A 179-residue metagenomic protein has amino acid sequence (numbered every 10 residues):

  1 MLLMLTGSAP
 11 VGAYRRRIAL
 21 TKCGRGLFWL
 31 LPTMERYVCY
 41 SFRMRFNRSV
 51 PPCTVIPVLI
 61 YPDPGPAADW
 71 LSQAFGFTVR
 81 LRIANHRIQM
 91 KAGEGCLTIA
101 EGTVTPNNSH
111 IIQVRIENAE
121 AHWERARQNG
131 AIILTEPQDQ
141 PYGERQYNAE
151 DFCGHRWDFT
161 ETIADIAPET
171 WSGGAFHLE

Functional and structural regions predicted by a protein language model:
M1-P10: Extreme N-terminal basic, low-complexity initiation segments that serve as generic localization/processing leaders
L3, P32-T33, R43: Residue-level detector of intrinsically disordered terminal segments
A9-A13, A19, E35-V38: Acidic, Ala/Val/Gly-enriched low-complexity intrinsically disordered segments
R36-D69, C96, H110-I112, T160-E179: N-terminal beta-strand motif that seeds the catalytic metal site of vicinal oxygen chelate
D63-P66, I112-R156, I163: Vicinal oxygen chelate
Q73-R80, G130-I132: Conserved acetyl-CoA-binding loop of GNAT-fold acetyltransferases
T78-H110, R156-E161: Conserved short beta-strand elements that form part of the metal-binding/catalytic scaffold of enzyme active sites
